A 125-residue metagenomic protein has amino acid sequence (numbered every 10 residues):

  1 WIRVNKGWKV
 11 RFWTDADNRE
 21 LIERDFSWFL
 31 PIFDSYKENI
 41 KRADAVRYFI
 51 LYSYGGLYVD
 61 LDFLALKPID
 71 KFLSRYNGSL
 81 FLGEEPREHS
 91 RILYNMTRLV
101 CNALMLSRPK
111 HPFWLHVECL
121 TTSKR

Functional and structural regions predicted by a protein language model:
W1-W28: N-terminal anchoring/stem segment of glycosyltransferases
R3, F49-S53, A103, H116-C119: Residue-level signal for well-ordered alpha-helical scaffold segments within enzymatic catalytic domains
R3, G7, S35, S74-R75: Secondary-structure boundary motif
F26-R42: Conserved interaction-surface patches within small, structured recognition/assembly domains
W28-P31, K67, V100: Residue-level signal for pocket-adjacent positions within structured domains
K41-H89, M96: GT-A fold catalytic core of metal-dependent nucleotide-sugar glycosyltransferases, centered on the diacidic
L73-R125: Conserved catalytic core of nucleotide-sugar-dependent glycosyltransferases
